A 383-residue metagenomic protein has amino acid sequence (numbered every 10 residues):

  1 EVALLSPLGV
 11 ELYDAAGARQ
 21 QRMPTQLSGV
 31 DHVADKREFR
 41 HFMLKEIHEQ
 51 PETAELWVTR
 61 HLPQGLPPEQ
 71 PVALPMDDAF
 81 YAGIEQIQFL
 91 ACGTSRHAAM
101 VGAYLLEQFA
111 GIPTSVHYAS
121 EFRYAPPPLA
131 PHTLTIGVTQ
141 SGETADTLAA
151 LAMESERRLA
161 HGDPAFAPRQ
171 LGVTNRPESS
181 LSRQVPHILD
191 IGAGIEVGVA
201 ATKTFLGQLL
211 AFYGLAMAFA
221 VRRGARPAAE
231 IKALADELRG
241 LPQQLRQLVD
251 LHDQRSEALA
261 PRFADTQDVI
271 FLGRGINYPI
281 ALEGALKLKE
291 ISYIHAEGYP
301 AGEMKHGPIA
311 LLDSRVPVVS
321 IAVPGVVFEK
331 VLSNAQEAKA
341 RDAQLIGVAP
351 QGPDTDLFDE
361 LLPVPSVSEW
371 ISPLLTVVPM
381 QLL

Functional and structural regions predicted by a protein language model:
E1, L8-V10, R40-K45, E85 (+12 more regions): Structural beta-strand/beta-sheet cores of well-ordered domains, especially the beta-sheet scaffolds that support
E1-E85, S95, Y104-F109, F122-P128 (+4 more regions): N-terminal segments that mediate ammonia production and transfer in glutamine-dependent amidotransferase systems
A3, I47, A91, L106 (+3 more regions): A residue-level signal for conserved active-site and pocket-lining positions in enzyme catalytic cores
A15, T59, A200, E283 (+2 more regions): Short conserved micro-motifs at the rims of enzyme active sites and ligand-binding pockets
A16-G17, T25, H32, M43 (+4 more regions): Generic C-terminus detector
F39-M43, G93-G102, F271, G275-E290 (+1 more regions): Conserved phosphate/anionic-ligand binding catalytic regions in large, soluble enzymes, centered on
Q50-Q88, G162, P177, Q184-P317: Active-site phosphate/pyrophosphate-binding segments
A82-G240, I321-P365, W370: Glycine-rich phosphate-binding loops that contact phosphosugars or nucleotide phosphates
